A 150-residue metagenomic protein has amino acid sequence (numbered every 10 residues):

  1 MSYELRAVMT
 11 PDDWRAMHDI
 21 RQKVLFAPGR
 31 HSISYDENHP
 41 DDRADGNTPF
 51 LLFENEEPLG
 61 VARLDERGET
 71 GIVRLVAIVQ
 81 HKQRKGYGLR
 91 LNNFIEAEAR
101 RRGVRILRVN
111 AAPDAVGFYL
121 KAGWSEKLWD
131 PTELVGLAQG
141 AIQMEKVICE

Functional and structural regions predicted by a protein language model:
M1-A44, P49-E57, E150: Short amphipathic alpha-helix that is part of the acyltransferase structural core
L51, E57-D65, I72-A77: Conserved beta-strand in the GNAT
R74-L75, Q83, G117-K121: Acidic/histidine-enriched, beta-strand-rich ligand/metal-binding domains
K82, G86-F94: Conserved acetyl-CoA pyrophosphate-binding loop and the N-cap/start of the following alpha-helix in GNAT-like
L91, A115-F118: Conserved short alpha-helix immediately C-terminal to the canonical SAM/SAH-binding motif I of Rossmann-like
N92, A99-A112: Conserved GNAT acetyl-CoA-binding A-motif
N110, L120, S125-M144: Conserved catalytic-core motifs of GNAT/GCN5-like acyltransferases
